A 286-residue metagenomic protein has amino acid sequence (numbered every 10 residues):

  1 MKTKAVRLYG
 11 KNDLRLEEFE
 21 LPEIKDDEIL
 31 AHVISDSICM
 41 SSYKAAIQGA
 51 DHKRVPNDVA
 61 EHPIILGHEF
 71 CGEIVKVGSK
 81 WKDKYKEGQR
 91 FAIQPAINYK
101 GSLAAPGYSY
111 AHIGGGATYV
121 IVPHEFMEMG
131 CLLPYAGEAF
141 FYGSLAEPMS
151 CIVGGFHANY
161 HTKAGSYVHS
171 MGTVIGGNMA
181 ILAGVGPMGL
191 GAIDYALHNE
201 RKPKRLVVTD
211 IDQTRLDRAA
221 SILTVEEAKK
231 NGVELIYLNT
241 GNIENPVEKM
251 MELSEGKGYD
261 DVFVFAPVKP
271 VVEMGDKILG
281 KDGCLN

Functional and structural regions predicted by a protein language model:
P22-S37, D51-K100, I113-G114, L133: Glycine-rich beta-strand-centered segment in the early N-terminal region that forms part of a ligand/cofactor-binding
C39, M188, T214: Conserved Rossmann-like nucleotide-cofactor binding loop
V77, P148, A183-P187: Glycine-rich Rossmann-fold phosphate-binding loop(s) that bind the pyrophosphate of adenine dinucleotide cofactors
I97-N178: NAD(P)H dinucleotide-binding glycine-rich loop of Rossmann-like/cofactor-binding domains, especially the beta1-alpha1
A139, S150, G186-M188, K269-P270: Residue-level detector of alpha-helix initiation sites
G176-G177, V185, I193, L197-V272: Adenosine-nucleotide cofactor-binding segment
K204, G283-C284: Glycine-centered, small-residue-biased loops immediately flanking beta-strands in adenine/cofactor-binding cores
L279-K281: Helix-to-beta-strand junctions that scaffold the AdoMet/dcAdoMet cofactor pocket in Class I SAM-dependent enzymes
